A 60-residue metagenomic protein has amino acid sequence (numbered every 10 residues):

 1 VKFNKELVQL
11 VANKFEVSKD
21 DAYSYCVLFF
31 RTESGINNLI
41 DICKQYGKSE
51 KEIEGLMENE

Functional and structural regions predicted by a protein language model:
V1-E33: Amphipathic protein-protein interaction modules
S34-E60: Long, compositionally biased
